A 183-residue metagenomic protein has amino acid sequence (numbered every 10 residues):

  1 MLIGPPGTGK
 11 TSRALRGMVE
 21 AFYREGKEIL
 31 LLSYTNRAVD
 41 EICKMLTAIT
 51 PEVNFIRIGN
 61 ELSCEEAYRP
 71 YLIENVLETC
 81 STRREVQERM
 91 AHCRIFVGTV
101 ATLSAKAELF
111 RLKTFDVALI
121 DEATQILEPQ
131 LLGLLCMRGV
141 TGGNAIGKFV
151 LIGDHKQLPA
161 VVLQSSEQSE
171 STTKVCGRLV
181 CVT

Functional and structural regions predicted by a protein language model:
M1-T99: ASCE P-loop NTPase motor cores of helicases and related translocases
G9, S104-A105: Short glycine-rich, flexible loops that bind phosphorylated cofactors or substrates
R24-G26, T35-R37, A101-L103, L109-T183: Conserved helicase motor core of SF1/SF2 NTP-dependent helicases
E74-N75, K106-E108: Short low-complexity stretches enriched in small and charged residues
